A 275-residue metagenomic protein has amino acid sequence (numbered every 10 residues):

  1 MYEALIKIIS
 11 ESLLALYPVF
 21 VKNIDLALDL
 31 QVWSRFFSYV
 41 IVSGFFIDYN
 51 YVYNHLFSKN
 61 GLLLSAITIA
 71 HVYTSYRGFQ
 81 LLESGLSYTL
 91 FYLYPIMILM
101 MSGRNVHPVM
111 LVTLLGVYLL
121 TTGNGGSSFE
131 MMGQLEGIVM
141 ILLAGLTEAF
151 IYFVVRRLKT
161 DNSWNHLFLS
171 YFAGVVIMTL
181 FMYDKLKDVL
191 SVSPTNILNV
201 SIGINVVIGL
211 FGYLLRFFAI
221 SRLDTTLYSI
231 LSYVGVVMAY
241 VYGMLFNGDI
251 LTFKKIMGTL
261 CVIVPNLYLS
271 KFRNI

Functional and structural regions predicted by a protein language model:
M1-L30, A66, T74, Y118 (+2 more regions): Glycine-/small-residue-enriched transmembrane alpha-helix faces in small-molecule transporters and effluxers
Y2-I6, L28-F46, P108-V112, V139-L143 (+1 more regions): Hydrophobic alpha-helical transmembrane segments of multi-pass integral membrane proteins, especially transporters
V19-A27, T121-Q134, Y183-S201, M244-F253: Membrane-interface helix termini and inter-helical loops of multi-pass transporters
S34, S87-L93, V155-G174, G209-M244: Helix-helix packing/entry segments at the starts of transmembrane helices
F36, L198, Y233-I275: C-terminal-most transmembrane helix of multi-pass membrane proteins
S43, V106-G126, K254-R273: Hydrophobic transmembrane alpha-helices of multi-pass small-molecule transport proteins
I47-N50, L93-V112, V237-M257: C-terminal transmembrane-helix exit sites in multi-pass transporters
N50-L86, F91, L119-L120, V207-L223: Specific transmembrane alpha-helical segments of multi-pass solute transporters/efflux pumps, especially DMT/EamA
